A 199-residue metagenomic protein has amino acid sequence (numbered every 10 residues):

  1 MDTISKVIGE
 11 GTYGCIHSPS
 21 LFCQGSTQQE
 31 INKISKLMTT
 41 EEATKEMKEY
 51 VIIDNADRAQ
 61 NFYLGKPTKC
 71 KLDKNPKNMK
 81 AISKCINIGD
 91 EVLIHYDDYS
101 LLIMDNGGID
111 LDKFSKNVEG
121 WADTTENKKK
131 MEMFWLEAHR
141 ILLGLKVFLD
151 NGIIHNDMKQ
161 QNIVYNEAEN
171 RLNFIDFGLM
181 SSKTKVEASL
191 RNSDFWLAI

Functional and structural regions predicted by a protein language model:
M1-V7: Conserved N-terminal boundary motif of the eukaryotic protein kinase catalytic domain
E10-S83, D90: ATP-binding glycine-rich loop module of kinase domains
Q60-M133, V186: Conserved structural core of kinase catalytic domains
I141-F148: Conserved hydrophobic alpha-helix
F148-N166: Catalytic-loop of the protein kinase fold
N170-I199: C-lobe/activation-segment region of protein kinase-like
